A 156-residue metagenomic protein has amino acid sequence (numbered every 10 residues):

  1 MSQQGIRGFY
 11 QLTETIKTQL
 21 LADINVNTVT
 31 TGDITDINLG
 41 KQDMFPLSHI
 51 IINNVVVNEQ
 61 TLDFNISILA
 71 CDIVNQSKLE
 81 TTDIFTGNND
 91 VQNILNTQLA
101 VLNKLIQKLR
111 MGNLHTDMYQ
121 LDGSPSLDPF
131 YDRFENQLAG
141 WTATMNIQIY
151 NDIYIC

Functional and structural regions predicted by a protein language model:
M1-T61: Small/polar-rich, solvent-exposed N-terminal microdomains that initiate assembly or binding
S2-E14, Q60, D72-Q107: Extracellular/virion structural assembly segments
V26-T28, P46, L79-D83, G87 (+1 more regions): A generic structural signal for ordered alpha-helices
N27, K41-F45, Q92-Q148: Acidic-leaning, charged glycine-interspersed low-complexity segments
Q60-S77, Q137-N151: Oligomerization/assembly interface segments of phage tail-like spikes and tubes
Y154-C156: Mature extracytoplasmic or otherwise solvent-exposed domains
